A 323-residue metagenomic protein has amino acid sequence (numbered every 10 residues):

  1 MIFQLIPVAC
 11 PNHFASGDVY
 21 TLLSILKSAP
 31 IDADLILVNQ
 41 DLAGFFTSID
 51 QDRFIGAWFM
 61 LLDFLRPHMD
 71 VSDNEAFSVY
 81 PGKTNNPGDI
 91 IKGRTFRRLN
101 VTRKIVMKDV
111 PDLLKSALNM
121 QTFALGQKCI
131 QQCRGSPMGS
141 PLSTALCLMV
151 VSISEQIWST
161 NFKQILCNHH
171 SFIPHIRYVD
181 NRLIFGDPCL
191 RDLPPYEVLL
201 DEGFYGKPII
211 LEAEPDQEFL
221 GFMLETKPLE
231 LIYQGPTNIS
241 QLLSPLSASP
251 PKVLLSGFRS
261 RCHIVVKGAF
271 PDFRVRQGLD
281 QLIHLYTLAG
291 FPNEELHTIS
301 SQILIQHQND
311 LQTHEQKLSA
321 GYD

Functional and structural regions predicted by a protein language model:
M1-D18, L125, I130: Glycine/proline-rich, flexible active-site/cofactor-binding loop segments that harbor closely spaced acidic
P7-P11, P67, V71, F123 (+3 more regions): Intrinsically disordered or highly flexible coil/loop and linker segments, enriched in small and charged/polar residues
H13, G17, I105, F270-F273 (+1 more regions): Alpha-helix boundary/N-cap detector
G17-L37: A short acidic-Thr-Gly-centered motif at the start of a beta-strand
T21-L26, N168-S171, Y205-L211: Eukaryotic intrinsically disordered and solvent-exposed regulatory patches
A29, F64, H68, M120 (+3 more regions): Surface-exposed polar/charged interaction patches
P30-Y196, E202, E214-F219: Conserved polymerase palm-domain catalytic core
I130-C147, S152, F185-D323: Active-site and adjacent loop segments of nucleotide-processing enzymes that use two-metal-ion phosphate chemistry
